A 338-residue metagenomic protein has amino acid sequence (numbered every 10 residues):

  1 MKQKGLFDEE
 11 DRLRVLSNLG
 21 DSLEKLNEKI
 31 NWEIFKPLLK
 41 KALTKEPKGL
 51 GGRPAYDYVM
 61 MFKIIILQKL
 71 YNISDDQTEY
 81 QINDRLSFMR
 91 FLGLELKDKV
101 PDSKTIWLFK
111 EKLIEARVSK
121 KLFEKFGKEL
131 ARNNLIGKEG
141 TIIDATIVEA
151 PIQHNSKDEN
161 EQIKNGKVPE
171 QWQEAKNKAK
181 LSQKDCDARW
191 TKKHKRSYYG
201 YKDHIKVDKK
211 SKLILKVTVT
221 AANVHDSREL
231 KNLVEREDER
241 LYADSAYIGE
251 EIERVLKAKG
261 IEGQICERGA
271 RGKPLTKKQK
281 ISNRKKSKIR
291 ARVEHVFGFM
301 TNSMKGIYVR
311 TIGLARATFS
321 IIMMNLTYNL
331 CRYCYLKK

Functional and structural regions predicted by a protein language model:
M1-K41, L336-K338: Charged, often Cys/His-bearing segments associated with DNA-binding zinc-finger transcription factors
V15, N31, G52-M60, D98-D102 (+4 more regions): Secondary-structure capping and boundary motifs in well-ordered enzyme cores
E24-I66, L70: Basic, short loop/linker segments at the boundary and entry of helix-turn-helix/winged-helix-like folds
K45-G51, G93, R189-K192, R228: Active-site-adjacent structural elements in folded domains
R53-K121: Short, positively charged, Gly/Tyr-enriched micro-motifs that form contact patches at catalytic or ligand/partner
Y80-N83, P101-K259, R268, M323 (+1 more regions): Polybasic low-complexity intrinsically disordered regions
K259, I281-K338: Basic, amphipathic alpha-helical segments enriched in Lys/Arg and hydrophobic/aromatic residues
I261-K273: RNase H-like polynucleotidyl transferase catalytic core
